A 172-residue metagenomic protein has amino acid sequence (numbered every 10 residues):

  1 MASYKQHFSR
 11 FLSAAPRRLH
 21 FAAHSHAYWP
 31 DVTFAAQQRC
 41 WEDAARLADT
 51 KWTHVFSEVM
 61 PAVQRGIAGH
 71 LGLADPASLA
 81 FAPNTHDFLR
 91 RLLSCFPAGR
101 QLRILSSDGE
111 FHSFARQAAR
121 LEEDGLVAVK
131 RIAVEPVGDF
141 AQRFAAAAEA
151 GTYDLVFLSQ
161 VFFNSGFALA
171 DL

Functional and structural regions predicted by a protein language model:
M1-L172: Pyridoxal 5′-phosphate
